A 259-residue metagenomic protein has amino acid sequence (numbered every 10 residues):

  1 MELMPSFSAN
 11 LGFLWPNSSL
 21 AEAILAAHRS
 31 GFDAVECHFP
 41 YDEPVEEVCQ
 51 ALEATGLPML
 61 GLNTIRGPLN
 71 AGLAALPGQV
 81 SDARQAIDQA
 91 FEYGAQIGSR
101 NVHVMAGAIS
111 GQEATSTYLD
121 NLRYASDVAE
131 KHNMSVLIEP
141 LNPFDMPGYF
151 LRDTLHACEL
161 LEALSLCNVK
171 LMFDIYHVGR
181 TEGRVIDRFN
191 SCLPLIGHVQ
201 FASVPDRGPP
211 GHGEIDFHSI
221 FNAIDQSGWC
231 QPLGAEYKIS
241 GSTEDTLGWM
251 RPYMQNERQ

Functional and structural regions predicted by a protein language model:
M1-G31, Y41, Q89, G98-S99 (+4 more regions): Histidine-acidic metal/acid-base catalytic patches
M1-L11, L60-A74, L141: N-terminal small/glycine-rich loop or linker at the start of catalytic domains across soluble metabolic enzymes
H28, E53, A95, E130 (+1 more regions): Anion (oxyanion) recognition and catalysis
E36, G61-N63, H103, L137 (+2 more regions): Conserved beta-strand positions in the central sheet of alpha/beta enzyme cores
Y41-D42, I65-R66, A108-I109, N142-F144 (+1 more regions): Conserved beta-strand edge residues that scaffold enzyme active sites
D42-E53: Active-site-adjacent beta->alpha loops and helix N-cap segments on the catalytic face of soluble alpha/beta enzymes
I65-A71, I109, A202-G208: Conserved radical SAM core fold
L73-K170, R180: Active-site acidic/histidine proton-transfer and metal-coordination neighborhood in alpha/beta enzyme cores
